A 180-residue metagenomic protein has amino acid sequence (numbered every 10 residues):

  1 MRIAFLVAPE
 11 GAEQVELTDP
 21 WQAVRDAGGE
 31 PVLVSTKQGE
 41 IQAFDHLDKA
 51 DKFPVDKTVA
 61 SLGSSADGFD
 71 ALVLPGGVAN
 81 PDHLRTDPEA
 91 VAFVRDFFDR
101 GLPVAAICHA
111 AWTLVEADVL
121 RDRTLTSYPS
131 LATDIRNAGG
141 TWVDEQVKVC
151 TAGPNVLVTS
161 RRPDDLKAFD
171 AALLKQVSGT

Functional and structural regions predicted by a protein language model:
M1-R100, V104, W112-T124, A132-T180: Extended, subdomain-level signal for the structured scaffold at the beginning of enzyme domains
C108: Catalytic nucleophile serine of serine hydrolases, specifically the conserved "nucleophile elbow" pentapeptide
